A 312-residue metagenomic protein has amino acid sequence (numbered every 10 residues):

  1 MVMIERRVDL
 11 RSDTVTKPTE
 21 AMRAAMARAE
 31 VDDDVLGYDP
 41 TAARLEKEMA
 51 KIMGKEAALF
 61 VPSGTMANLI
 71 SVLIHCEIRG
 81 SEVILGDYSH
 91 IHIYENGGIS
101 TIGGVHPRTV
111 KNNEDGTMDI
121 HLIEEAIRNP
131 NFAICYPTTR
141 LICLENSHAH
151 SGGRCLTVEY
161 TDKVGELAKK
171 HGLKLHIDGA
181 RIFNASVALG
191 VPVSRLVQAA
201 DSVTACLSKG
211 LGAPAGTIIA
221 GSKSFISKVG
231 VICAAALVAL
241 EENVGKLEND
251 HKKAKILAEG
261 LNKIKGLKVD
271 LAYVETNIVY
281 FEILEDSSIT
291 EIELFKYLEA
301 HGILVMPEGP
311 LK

Functional and structural regions predicted by a protein language model:
V2-L311: Conserved PLP-enzyme active-site core in the AAT-like
